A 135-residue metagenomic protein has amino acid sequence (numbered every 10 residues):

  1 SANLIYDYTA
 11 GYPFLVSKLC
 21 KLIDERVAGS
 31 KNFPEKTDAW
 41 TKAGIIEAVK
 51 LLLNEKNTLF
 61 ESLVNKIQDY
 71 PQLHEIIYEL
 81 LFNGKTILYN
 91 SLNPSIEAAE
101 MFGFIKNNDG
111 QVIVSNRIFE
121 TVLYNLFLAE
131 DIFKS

Functional and structural regions predicted by a protein language model:
S1-F102, N108: Winged-helix-like regulatory helical subdomains adjacent to P-loop NTPase cores
N57, F119-K134: Short, amphipathic alpha-helical interaction segments positioned at domain boundaries
Q111-N116: Minor-groove-contacting beta-hairpin "wing" of winged helix-turn-helix DNA-binding domains
